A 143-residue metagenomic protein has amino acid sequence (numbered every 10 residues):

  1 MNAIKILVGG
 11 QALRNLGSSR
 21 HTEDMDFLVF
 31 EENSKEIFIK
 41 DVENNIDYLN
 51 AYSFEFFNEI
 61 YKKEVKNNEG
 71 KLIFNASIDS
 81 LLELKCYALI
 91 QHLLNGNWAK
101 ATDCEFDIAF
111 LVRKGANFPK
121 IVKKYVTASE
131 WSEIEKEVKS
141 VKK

Functional and structural regions predicted by a protein language model:
M1-K143: Compositionally biased terminal segments of proteins
